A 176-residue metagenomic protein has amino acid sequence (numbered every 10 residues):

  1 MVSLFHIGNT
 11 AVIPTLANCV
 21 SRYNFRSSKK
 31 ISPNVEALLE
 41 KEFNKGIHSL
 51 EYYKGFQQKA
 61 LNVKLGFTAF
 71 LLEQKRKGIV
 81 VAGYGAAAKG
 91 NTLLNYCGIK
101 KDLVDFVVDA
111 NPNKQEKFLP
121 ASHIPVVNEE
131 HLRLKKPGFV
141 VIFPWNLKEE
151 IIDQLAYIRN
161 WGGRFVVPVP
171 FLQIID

Functional and structural regions predicted by a protein language model:
M1, N91-T92, A110-P112: Conserved SAM-binding loop
M1-I13: Conserved S-adenosyl-L-methionine
P14-K59: Flexible, glycine-/basic-rich loop-and-beta segments that form/coincide with the SAM-dependent methyltransferase
K59-K77: A short, well-structured juxtamembrane/interface segment
L71-N95: Glycine-rich adenosine-cofactor-binding loop
T92-D105: Substrate-recognition/cap helix-loop segment adjacent to the acidic, metal-dependent catalytic center of Asp-based
D105-F118: NAD(P)-binding Rossmann-fold cofactor-contacting core
S122-D176: Phosphate-bearing ligand-interacting subdomains that bind or position ATP/ADP/UDP/GDP/NAD(P) or nucleotide-linked
